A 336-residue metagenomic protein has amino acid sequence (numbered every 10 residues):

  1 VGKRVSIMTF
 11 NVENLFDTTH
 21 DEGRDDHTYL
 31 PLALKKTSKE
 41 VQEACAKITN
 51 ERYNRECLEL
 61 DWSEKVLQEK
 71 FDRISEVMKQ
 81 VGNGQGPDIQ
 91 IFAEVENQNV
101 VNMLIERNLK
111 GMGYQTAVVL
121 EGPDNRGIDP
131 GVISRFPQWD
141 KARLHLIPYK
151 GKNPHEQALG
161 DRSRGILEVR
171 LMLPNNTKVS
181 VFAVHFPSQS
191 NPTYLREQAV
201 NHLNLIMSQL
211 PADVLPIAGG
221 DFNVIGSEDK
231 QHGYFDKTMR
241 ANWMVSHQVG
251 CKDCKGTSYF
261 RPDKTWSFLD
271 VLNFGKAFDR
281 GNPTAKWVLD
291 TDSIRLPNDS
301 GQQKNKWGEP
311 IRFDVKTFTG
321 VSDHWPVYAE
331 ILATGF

Functional and structural regions predicted by a protein language model:
V1, S6, L205-I217, N223-F336: Metal-dependent phosphoester-hydrolase catalytic domains
V1-R107, V118-D124, K304-W307, D314 (+1 more regions): N-terminal, active-site-proximal structural segment of metallo-dependent hydrolase catalytic domains
F10-E13, A93-E96, V119-P123, R135-F136 (+4 more regions): Active-site-proximal beta-strand/loop segments in catalytic clefts of secreted hydrolases
T18-G23, N102-E106, D129, R143-L146 (+4 more regions): Short, solvent-exposed loop/turn and secondary-structure capping segments
R24-D26, N108, A117-E121, G165-Y259: Extracytoplasmic, non-cytosolic globular domains
C57-L67, G86-F92, V119-L120, H155-Q157 (+5 more regions): Second-shell loop/turn segments in exported
K70-I74, N97-V101, D129, L195-I206 (+3 more regions): Stable alpha-helical elements in mature extracytoplasmic
I91-K178: Structured beta-strand-rich core segments of catalytic domains in phosphoester-bond hydrolases
